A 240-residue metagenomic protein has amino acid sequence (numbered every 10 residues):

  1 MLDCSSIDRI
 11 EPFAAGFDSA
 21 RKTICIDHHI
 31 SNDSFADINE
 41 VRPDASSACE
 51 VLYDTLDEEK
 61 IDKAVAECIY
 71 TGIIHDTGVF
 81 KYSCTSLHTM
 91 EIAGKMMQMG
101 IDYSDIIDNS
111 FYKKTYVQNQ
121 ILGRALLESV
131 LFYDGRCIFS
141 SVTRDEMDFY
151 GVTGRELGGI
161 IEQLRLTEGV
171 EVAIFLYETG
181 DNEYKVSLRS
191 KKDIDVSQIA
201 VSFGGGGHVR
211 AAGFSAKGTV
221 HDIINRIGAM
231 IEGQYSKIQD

Functional and structural regions predicted by a protein language model:
M1-I38: Active-site cofactor/cluster-binding pocket
E11-A15, N39-R42, E59-K60, L127 (+1 more regions): A generic local secondary-structure boundary/capping motif
F13-F17, I38-V41, L87-H88, R189 (+1 more regions): Short, glycine/charged-enriched secondary-structure capping and boundary segments
A15-D18, N32-D33, I61-K63, G72 (+2 more regions): Solvent-exposed alpha-helices and their adjacent loops that cap or buttress functional pockets in soluble metabolic
K22, T71, I199-V201: Residue-level marker of motif borders
K22-I26, I38-V41, I138, I174-L176: Hydrophobic/aromatic beta-strand patches that form the interior of the parallel beta-sheet core in alpha/beta enzyme
I26-I92: Short alpha-helices
H75-D240: Hydrophobic helix-and-loop "lid/oligomerization" segment in the mid-to-C-terminal part of catalytic domains
